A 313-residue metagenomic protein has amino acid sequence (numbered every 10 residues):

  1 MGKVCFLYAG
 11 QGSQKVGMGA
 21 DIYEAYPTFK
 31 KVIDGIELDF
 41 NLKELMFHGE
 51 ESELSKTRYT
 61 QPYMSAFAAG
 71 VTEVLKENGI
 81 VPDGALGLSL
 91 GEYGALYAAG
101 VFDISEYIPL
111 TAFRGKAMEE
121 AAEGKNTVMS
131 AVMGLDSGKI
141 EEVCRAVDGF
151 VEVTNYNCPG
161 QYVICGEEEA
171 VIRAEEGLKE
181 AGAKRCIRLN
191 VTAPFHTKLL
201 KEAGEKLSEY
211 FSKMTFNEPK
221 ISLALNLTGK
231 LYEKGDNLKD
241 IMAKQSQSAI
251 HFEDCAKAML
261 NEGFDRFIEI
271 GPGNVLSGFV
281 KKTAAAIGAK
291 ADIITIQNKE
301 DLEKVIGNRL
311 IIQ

Functional and structural regions predicted by a protein language model:
G2-K139, R266-A285, A291-K299: FabD-like malonyl-/acyl-CoA
Q11-S13, E37-F40, A99-Q247: Alpha/beta catalytic cores of group-transfer enzymes, especially the acyltransferase/condensing modules of polyketide
T60-P62, P194-F195, A249, E253: Glycine-rich phosphate/pyrophosphate-binding beta-alpha loops
K76, K179, L260-G263: Non-catalytic positions within long, well-ordered alpha-helices that form the structural scaffold/packing of enzyme
N78-G79, E180-G182, K213-F216, A284-A289: Short helix-capping segments at alpha-helix termini
R188-V191, L260, T295-N298: Short glycine-rich catalytic loops that host catalytic nucleophiles or stabilize transition states across multiple
T228, K290-Q313: Short, flexible loop segments at boundaries between secondary-structure elements
Q247-F264: A short, acidic, amphipathic alpha-helical segment used as a generic capping/interface helix at domain edges
